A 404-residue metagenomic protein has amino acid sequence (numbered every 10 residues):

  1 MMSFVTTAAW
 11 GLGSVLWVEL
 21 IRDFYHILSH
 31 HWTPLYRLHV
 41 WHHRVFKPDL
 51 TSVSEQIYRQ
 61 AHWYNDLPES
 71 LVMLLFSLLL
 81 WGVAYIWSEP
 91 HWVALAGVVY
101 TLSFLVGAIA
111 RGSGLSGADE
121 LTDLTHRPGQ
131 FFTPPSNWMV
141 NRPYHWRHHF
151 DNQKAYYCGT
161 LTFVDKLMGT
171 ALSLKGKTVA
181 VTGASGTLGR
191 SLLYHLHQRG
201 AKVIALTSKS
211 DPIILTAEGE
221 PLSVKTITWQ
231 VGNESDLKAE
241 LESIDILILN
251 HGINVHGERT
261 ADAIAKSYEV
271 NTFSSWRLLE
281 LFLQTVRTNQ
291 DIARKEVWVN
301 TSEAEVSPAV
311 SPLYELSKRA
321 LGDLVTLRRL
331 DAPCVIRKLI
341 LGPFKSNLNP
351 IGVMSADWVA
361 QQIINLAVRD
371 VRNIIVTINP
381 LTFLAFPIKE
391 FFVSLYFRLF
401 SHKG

Functional and structural regions predicted by a protein language model:
W10-G176: Membrane-embedded catalytic scaffold of the fatty acid hydroxylase/desaturase
T182, I244-I253, V270-N271, V299: Rossmann-fold scaffold of SDR-type NAD(P)-dependent oxidoreductases
T182-R199: N-terminal Rossmann NAD(P)H-binding glycine-rich loop of SDR-like oxidoreductase domains
T216-S235: Rossmann-fold cofactor-recognition segment
G252, S267-F282, S317-K318: Short alpha-helix in the Rossmann-fold core of NAD(P)-dependent oxidoreductases
H256, A261, L283, R287-L330 (+1 more regions): Catalytic loop of short-chain dehydrogenase/reductase
G257-N271: Short alpha-helical oligomerization interface
C334, S346-F397: C-terminal helical subdomain
